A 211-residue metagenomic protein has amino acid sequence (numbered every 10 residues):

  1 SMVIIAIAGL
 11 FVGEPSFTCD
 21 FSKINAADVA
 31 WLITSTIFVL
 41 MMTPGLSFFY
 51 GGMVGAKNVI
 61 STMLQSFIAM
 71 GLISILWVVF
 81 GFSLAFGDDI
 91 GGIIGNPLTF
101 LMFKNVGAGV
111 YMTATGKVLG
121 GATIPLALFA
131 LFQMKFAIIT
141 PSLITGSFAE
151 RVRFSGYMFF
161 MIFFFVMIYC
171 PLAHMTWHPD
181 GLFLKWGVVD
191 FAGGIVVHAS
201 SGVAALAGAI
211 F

Functional and structural regions predicted by a protein language model:
S1-F211: Hydrophobic alpha-helical transmembrane bundles of multi-pass membrane proteins
